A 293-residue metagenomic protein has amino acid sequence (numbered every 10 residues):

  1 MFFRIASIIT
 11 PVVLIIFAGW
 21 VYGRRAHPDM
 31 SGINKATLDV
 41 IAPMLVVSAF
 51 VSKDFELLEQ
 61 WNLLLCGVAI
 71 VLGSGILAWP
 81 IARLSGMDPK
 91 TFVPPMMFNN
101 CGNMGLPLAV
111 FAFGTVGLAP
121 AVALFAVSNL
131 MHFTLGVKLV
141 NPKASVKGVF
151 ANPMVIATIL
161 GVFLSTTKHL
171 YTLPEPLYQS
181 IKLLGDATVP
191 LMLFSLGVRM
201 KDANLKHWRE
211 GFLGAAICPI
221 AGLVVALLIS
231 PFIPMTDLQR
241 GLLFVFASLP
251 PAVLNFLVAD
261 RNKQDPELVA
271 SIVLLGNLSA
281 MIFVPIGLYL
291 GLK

Functional and structural regions predicted by a protein language model:
M1-K293: Alpha-helical transmembrane segments of multi-pass small-molecule/ion transporters
